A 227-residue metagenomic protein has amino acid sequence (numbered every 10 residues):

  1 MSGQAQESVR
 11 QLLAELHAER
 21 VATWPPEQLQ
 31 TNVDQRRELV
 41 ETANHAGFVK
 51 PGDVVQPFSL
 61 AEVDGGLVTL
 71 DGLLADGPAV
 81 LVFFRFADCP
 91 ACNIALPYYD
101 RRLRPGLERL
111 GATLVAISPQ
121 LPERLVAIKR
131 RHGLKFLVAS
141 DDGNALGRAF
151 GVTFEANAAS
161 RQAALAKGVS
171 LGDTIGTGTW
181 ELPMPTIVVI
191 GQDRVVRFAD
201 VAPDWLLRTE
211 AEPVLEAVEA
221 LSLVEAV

Functional and structural regions predicted by a protein language model:
M1-V54: N-terminal targeting signals for export/organelle localization
V55-Q56, V80, M184-T186: Short loop/turn microsegments at loop-to-beta-strand junctions
A61-E62, I190: Hydrophobic alpha-helical segments, especially N-terminal targeting/anchoring helices
V68-T69, R197: Generic structural signal for well-ordered beta-strand positions
L70-Y99: Short active-site neighborhood of thiol/selenol oxidoreductases, capturing the structured segment around
L96-A149: Structural microenvironment flanking redox-active thiols in thiol-disulfide oxidoreductases
D141-L207: Thiol/selenol-based redox catalytic cores and closely related redox-interacting motifs
W205-V224: A short, polar/charged loop-to-alpha-helix boundary motif
